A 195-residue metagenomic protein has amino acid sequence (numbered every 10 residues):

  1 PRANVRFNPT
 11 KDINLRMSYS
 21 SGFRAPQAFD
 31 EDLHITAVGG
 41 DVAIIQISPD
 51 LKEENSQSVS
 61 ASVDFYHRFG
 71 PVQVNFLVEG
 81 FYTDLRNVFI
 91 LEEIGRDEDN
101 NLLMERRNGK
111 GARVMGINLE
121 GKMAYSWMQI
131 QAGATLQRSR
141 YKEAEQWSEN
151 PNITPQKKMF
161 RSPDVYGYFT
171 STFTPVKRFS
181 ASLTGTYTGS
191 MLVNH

Functional and structural regions predicted by a protein language model:
P1-I13, A25, T36-G39, Q131-G133 (+1 more regions): Signature of Gram-negative outer-membrane beta-barrel scaffolds
P1-V5, I47-P49, Q57-A61, F76 (+2 more regions): Hydrophobic, lipid-facing positions within transmembrane beta-strands of outer-membrane proteins
F7-P9, S21, E53, V63-H67 (+3 more regions): Residue-level signature of outer-membrane beta-barrel architecture
N8, R16, D50-R107, R113: Membrane-embedded beta-barrel scaffold of Gram-negative outer-membrane proteins
D12-N14, G39, F89-L91, L119: Extracellular/periplasmic, surface-exposed regions of secreted and cell-surface proteins
N14-D41, I47-N55: Outer-membrane beta-barrel translocator/channel fold
I35-I47, E92-N108, P151-T154: Surface-exposed loop/turn segments flanking beta-strands in extracellular/periplasmic regions
Q73-L85, F89, N101-H195: Gram-negative outer-membrane beta-barrel transporters
